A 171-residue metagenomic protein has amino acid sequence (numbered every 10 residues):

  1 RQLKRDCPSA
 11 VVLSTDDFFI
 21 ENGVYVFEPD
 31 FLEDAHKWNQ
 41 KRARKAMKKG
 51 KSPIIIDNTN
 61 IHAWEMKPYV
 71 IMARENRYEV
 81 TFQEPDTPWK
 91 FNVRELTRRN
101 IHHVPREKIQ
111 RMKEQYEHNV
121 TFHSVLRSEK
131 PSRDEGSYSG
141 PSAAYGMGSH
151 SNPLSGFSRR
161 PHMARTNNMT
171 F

Functional and structural regions predicted by a protein language model:
K4-G50, F91-T97: Conserved substrate/cofactor phosphate-moiety recognition/catalytic segment in nucleotide-dependent phosphotransferases
S9-A10, K49, I71-F171: Conserved GTP-binding G-domain of TRAFAC-class P-loop NTPases and closely related GTPase folds
F18-F19, N60-H62, D86-F91: Conserved nucleotide-binding/hydrolysis micro-motifs of P-loop NTPases
D30-Q83: Glycine-rich phosphate-binding loop used to anchor ATP phosphates in small-molecule kinases, encompassing both
